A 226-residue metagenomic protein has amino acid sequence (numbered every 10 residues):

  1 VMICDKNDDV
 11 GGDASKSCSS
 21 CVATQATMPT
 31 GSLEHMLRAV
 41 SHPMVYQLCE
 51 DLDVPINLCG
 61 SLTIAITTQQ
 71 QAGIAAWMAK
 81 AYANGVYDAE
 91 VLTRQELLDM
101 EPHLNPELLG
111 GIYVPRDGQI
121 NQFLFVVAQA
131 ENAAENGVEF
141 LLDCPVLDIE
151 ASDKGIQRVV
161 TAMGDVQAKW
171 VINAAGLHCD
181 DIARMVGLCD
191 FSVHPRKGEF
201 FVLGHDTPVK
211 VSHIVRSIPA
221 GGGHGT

Functional and structural regions predicted by a protein language model:
V1-S17: Glycine-rich FAD pyrophosphate-binding loop
C18-A23, A81, E107-L108, D190-F191: Short, hinge-like loop/turn segments at secondary-structure boundaries
S20-E96, M100, I218: Dinucleotide-binding Rossmann-like beta1-alpha1 core, especially the glycine-rich loop that anchors the ADP
H35, I149-T226: Flavin-dependent oxidoreductases
S41-V45, Q129, H178: Alpha-helical packing segments of well-folded alpha/beta enzyme cores
Q69-A72, M100-L108, E150-Q157: A short, glycine/Asx- and small/polar-enriched loop/turn that sits immediately N-terminal to a beta-strand
E90-T93, L141-L142, N173: General beta-strand structural signal in soluble alpha/beta enzymes
I112-W170: Helical element adjacent to the flavin cofactor pocket in flavoenzyme catalytic cores
